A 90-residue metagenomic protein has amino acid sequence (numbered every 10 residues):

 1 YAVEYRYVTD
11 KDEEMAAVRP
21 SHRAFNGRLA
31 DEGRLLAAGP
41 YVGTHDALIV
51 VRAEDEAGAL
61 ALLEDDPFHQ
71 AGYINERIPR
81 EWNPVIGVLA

Functional and structural regions predicted by a protein language model:
Y1-A90: Conserved, structured core segments of small domains
